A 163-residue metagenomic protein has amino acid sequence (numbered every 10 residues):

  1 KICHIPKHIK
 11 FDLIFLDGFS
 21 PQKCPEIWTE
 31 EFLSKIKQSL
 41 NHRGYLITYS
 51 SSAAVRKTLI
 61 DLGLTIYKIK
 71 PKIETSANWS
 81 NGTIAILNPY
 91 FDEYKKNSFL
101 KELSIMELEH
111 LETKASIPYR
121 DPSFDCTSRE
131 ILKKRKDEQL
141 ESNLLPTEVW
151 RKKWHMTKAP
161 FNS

Functional and structural regions predicted by a protein language model:
K1-K7: S-adenosyl-L-methionine
D12-I27: A short SAM/SAH-binding and catalytic strip from SAM-dependent methyltransferases
L13-F15, H42-S50: Conserved beta-strand signature within the Rossmann-like core of class I S-adenosyl-L-methionine
S20-Q22, S52-V55: Short "lid" loop at the C-terminus of a central beta-strand within the Rossmann-like core of SAM-dependent
E26-R43: A short glycine-rich, Lys/Arg-flanked "PGG" loop and its adjoining helix->strand segment in the class I
W28-F32, S51, N81: Residues at alpha-helix caps and immediate loop-helix transition turns in enzyme cores, especially N- and C-cap
R56-N81: Conserved Class I S-adenosyl-L-methionine
T83-S163: SAM/dcSAM-binding transferase cores
